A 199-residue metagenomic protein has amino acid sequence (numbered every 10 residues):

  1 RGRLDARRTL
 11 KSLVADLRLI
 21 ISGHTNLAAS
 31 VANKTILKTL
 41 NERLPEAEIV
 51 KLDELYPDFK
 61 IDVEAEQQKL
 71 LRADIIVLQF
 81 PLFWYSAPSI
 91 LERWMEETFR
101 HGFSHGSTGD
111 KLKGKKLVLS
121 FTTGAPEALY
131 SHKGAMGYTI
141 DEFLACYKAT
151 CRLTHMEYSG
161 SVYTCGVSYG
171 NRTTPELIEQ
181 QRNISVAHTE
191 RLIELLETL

Functional and structural regions predicted by a protein language model:
R1-L13: N-terminal amphipathic/basic-hydrophobic helices that include classical n-h-c signal peptides and signal-anchor
A15-E46, R182-N183: N-terminal beta1-alpha1 ligand-phosphate binding loop
S22, K51-D53, V162-Y163: Residue-level recognition of beta-strand->loop/alpha-helix junctions
V31-T35, I61, S89-R93: Generic recognition of short, well-ordered alpha-helical segments
L37, K148-L199: Glycine-rich phosphate/pyrophosphate-binding loop and the adjoining helix
E46-D58: A short beta-strand-loop structural module common to alpha/beta enzyme folds
Y56-E64, T173-T174: Structural motif
E64-K148: Helix-loop-strand module that forms the ligand-binding subsite of alpha/beta enzymes
